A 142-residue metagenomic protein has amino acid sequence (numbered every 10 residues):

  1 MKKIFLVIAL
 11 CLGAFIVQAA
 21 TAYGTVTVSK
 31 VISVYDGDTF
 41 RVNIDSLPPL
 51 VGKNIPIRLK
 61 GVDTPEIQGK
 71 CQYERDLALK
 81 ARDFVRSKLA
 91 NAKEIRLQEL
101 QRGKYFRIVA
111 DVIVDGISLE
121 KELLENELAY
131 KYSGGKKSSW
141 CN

Functional and structural regions predicted by a protein language model:
K2-F5, F15-N142: Small beta-barrel nucleic-acid-binding modules, primarily SNase/OB-fold domains and secondarily Tudor-like barrels
C11-L12: Repetitive helical segments and hydrophobic/amphipathic motifs
